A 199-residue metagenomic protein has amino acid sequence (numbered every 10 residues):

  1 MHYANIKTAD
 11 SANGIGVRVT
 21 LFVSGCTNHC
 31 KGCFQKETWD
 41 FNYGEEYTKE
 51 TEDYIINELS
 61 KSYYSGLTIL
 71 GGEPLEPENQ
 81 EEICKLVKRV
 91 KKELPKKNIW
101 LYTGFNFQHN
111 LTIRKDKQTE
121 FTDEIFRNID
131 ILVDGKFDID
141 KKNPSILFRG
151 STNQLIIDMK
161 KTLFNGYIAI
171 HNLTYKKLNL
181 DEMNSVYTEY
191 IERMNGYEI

Functional and structural regions predicted by a protein language model:
M1-A4, V17, Q35-L101, F105-K115 (+1 more regions): Conserved Radical SAM active-site core
H2-H29: N-terminal pre-triad scaffold of radical SAM enzymes
E76, D140-K141: Short glycine-rich, flexible loops that bind phosphorylated cofactors or substrates
L86-K91, K142-E189: P-loop/Walker A phosphate-binding loop and immediately adjacent motor/lid segment at beta-alpha junctions
D130: Receiver (REC) domain switch/active-site residues of two-component response regulators
E189-G196: C-terminal effector modules of eukaryotic transcription factors
